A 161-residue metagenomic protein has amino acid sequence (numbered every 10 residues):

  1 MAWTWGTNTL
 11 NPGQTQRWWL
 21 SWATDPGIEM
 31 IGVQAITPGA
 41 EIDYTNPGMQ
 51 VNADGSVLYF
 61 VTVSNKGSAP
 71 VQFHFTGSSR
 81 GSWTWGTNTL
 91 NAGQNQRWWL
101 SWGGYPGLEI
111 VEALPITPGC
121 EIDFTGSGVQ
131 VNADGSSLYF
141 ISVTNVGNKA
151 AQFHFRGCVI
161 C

Functional and structural regions predicted by a protein language model:
M1-P70, T76-Q152, I160: Extracellular attachment/recognition segments
